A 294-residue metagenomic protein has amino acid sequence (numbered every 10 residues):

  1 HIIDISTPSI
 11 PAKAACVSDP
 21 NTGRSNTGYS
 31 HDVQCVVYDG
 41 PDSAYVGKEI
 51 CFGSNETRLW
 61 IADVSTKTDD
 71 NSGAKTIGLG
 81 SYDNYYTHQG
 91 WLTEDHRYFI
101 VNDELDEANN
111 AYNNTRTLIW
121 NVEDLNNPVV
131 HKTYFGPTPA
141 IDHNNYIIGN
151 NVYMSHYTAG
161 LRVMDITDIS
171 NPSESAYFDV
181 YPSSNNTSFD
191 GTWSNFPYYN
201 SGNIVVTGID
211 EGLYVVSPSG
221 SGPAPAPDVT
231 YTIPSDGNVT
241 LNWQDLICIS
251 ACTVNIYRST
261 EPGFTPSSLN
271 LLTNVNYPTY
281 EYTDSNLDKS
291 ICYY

Functional and structural regions predicted by a protein language model:
H1-G222: Feature marking well-ordered beta-strand scaffolds used for ligand recognition
G220-C252, K289: Pro/Thr/Ser/Gly-rich low-complexity, intrinsically disordered linker/stalk tracts
L246-S268, I291-C292: Solvent-exposed loop/turn segments flanking beta-strands in beta-repeat/beta-sandwich domains
S268-Y277: Solvent-exposed serine/threonine-rich low-complexity stretches and specific carbohydrate-binding patches
Y277-T283: Short S/T/G- and acidic-enriched coil/turn segments that sit immediately N-terminal to beta-strands in beta-sandwich
D284-Y294: Beta-strand-rich modules
